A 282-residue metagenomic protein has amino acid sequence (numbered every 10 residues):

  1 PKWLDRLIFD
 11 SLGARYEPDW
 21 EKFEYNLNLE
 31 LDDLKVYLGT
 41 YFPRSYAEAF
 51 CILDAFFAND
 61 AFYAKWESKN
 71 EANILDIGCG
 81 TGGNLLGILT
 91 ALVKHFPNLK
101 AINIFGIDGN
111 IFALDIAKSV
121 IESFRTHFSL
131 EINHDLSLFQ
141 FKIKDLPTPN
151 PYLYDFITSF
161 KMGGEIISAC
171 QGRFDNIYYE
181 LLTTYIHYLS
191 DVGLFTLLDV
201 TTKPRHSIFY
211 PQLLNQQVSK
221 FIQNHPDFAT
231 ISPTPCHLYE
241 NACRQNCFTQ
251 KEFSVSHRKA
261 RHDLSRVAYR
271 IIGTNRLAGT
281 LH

Functional and structural regions predicted by a protein language model:
P1-E21: N-terminal auxiliary segments of SAM/dcSAM-dependent transferases
F23-Y63: Class I SAM-dependent methyltransferase Rossmann-like catalytic core, especially the SAM/SAH-binding loop
T81-N98: Conserved SAM-binding loop of SAM-dependent methyltransferases across substrates and taxa, primarily the Class I
I116-P151: S-adenosyl-L-methionine
Y154-F174: A short SAM/SAH-binding and catalytic strip from SAM-dependent methyltransferases
F174-D191: A short glycine-rich, Lys/Arg-flanked "PGG" loop and its adjoining helix->strand segment in the class I
D191-V200: Conserved beta-strand signature within the Rossmann-like core of class I S-adenosyl-L-methionine
S207-H282: Class I S-adenosyl-L-methionine
